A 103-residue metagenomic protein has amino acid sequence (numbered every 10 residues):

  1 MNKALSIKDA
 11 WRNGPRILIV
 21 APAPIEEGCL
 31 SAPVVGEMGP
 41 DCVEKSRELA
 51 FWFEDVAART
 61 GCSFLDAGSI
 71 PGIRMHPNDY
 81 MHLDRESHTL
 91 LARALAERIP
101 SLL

Functional and structural regions predicted by a protein language model:
M1-L103: Alpha-helical cap/lid subdomain in secreted, periplasmic, or secretory-pathway luminal O-acyl-processing enzymes
